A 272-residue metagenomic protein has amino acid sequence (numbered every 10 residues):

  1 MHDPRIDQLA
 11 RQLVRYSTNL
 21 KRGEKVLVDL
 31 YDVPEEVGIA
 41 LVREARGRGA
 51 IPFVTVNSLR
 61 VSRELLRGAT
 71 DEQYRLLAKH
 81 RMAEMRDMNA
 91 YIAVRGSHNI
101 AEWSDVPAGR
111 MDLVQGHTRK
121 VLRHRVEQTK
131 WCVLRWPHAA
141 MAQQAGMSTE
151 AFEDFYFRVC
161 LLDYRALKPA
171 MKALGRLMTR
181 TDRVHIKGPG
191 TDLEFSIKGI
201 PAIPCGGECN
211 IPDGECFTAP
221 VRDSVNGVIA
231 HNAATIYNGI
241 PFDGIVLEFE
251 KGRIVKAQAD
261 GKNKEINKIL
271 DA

Functional and structural regions predicted by a protein language model:
M1-G227, I236-Y237: Active-site bordering "gate/hinge" segments that shape substrate access to catalytic or cofactor-binding pockets
D223, N238-I240, E248, A272: A structural signal for short secondary-structure junctions
V228, T235, I240-P241, V246: Charge-rich, low-complexity intrinsically disordered segments
I229-H231, Q258: Tryptophan-anchored aromatic micro-motifs
D243-Q258: Active-site and channel-lining beta-strand-loop segments that bind or position nucleotide-derived/phosphorylated
K256-A272: Dual-mode signal for accessory low-complexity, basic/Gly-rich regions
